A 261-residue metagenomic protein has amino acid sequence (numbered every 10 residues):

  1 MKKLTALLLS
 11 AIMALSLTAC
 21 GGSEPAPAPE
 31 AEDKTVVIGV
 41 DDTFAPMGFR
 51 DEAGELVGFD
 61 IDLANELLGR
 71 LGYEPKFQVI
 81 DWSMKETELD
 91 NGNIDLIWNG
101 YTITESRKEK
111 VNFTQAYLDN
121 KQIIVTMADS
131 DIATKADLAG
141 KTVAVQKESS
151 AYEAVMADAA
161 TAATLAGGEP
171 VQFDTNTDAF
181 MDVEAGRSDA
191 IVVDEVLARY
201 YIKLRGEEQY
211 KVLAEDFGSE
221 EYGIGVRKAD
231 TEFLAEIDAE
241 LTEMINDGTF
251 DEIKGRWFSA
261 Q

Functional and structural regions predicted by a protein language model:
L15-A19: C-terminal motif of bacterial Sec signal peptides marking the signal peptidase cleavage site
P29-G100, E236: Extracytoplasmic small-molecule ligand-binding "clamshell" domains of the periplasmic binding protein/Venus flytrap
D42, L118-T126, E195, R199-T242 (+1 more regions): Periplasmic-binding protein-like
I61, K76-E88, P170-A185, E220: Short helix-initiation/N-cap motifs at beta->coil->alpha
I61-R70, A136, K141-T142, K147-S150 (+2 more regions): Extended ligand-binding regions for polar small-molecule ligands
A64-Y73, A151-Q172, I202-E207: Ligand-binding cleft/hinge of the Venus flytrap
N65, E74-D137, D216: Acidic, polar ligand-binding/catalytic clefts
G100-E109, A154-D158, M181-G218: A ligand-binding cleft/hinge motif common to bilobed small-molecule-binding domains
